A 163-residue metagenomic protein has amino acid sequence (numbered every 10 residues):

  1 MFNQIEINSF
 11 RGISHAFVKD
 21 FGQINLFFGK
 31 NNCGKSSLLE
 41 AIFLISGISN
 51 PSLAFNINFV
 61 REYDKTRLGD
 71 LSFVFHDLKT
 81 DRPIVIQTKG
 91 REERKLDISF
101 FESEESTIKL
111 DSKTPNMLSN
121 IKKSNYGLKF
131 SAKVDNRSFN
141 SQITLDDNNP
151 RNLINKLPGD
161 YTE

Functional and structural regions predicted by a protein language model:
M1-I48, F59: Pre-Walker A-like glycine/lysine-rich segment at the N-terminus of P-loop NTPase domains
S49-E163: Phosphate-coordinating catalytic segments in nucleotide- and nucleic-acid-processing enzymes
